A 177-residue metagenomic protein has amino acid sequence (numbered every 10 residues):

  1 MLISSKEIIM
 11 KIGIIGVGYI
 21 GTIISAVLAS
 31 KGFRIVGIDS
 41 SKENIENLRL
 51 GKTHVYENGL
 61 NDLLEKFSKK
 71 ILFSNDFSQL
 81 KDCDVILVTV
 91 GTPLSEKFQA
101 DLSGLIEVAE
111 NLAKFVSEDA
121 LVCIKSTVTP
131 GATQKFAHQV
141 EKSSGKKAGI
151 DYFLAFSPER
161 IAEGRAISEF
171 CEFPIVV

Functional and structural regions predicted by a protein language model:
M1-I9: Short, Lys/Arg-enriched N-terminal segments with co-localized hydrophobic residues within the first ~10-30 amino acids
I8-K52: NAD(P)+-binding Rossmann beta1-loop-alpha1 motif at the extreme N-terminus of oxidoreductases
Y56-F67, S143-F153: Short mixed-charge
L60-V85, L94: A structured beta-alpha segment of the ubiquitous adenosine-cofactor-binding alpha/beta core
K81-D82, E118, E172: Alpha-helix C-terminal capping/helix-to-coil transition sites in glycosyltransferase folds
I86-V88, I124: Redox-cofactor binding/interface segments in oxidoreductases and associated redox assembly factors
L94-R160: Rossmann-like NAD(P)(H) cofactor-binding subdomain of soluble oxidoreductases
T127, H138-Q139, I167-V177: Short beta-strand and adjoining strand-loop segment in the mid-core of the Rossmann-like NAD(P)-dependent dehydrogenase
